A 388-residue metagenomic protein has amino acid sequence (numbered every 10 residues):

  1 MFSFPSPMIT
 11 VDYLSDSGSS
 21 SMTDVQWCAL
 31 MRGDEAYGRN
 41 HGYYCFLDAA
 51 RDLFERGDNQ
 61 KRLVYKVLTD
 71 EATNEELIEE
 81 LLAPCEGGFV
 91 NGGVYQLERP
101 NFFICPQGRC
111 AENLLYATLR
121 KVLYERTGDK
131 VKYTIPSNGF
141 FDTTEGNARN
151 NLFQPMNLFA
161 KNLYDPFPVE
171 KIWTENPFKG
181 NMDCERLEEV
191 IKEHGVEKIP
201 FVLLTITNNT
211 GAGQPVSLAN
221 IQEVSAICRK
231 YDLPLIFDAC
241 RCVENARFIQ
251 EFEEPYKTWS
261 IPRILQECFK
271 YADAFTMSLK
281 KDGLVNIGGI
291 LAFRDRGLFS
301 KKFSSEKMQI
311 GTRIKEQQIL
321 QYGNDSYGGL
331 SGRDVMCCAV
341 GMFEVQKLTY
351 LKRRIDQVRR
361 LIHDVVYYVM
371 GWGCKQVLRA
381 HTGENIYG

Functional and structural regions predicted by a protein language model:
M1-Y44: Low-complexity, highly charged intrinsically disordered N-terminal segments that act as targeting/localization
P5, L203, L378: Residues in well-ordered beta-strands of folded domains
D16-G18, Q26, G38, G42-C45 (+2 more regions): Conserved PLP-enzyme active-site core in the AAT-like
V369-G388: Conserved PLP-binding catalytic core of the aspartate aminotransferase-like
